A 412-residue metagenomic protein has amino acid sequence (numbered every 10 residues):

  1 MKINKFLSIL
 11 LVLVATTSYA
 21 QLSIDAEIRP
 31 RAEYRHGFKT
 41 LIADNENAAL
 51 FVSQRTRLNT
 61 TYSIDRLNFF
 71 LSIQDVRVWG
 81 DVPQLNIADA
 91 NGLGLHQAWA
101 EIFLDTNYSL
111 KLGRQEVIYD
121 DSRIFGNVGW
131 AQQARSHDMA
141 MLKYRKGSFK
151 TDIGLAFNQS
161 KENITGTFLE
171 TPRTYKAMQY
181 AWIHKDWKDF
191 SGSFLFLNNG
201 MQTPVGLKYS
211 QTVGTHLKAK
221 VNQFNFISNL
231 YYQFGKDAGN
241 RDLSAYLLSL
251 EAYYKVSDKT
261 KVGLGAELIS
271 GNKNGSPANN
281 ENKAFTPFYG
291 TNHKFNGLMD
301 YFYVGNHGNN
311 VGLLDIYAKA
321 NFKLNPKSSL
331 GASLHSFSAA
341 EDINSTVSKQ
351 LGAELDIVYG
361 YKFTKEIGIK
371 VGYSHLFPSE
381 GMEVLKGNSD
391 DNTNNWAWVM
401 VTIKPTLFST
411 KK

Functional and structural regions predicted by a protein language model:
L22, R66-F69, T106-L110, S148-I153 (+6 more regions): Repeated loop/turn-to-beta-strand initiation elements of outer-membrane beta-barrel proteins
P30-H36, I64-R66, I73-W79, R114-I118 (+10 more regions): Transmembrane beta-strands of outer-membrane beta-barrel pores
A43-Q54, I64-T106, Y119-V128, I164 (+4 more regions): Surface-exposed loop and membrane-interface regions of Gram-negative outer-membrane beta-barrel proteins
L50-Q54, N91-H96, A134-D138, R145 (+8 more regions): Residues that define the transmembrane beta-barrel architecture of outer-membrane proteins
L58-Y62, Q97-I102, A140-Y144, A181-K185 (+6 more regions): Residues on the lipid-exposed face of transmembrane beta-strands in outer-membrane beta-barrel proteins
D65-S72, L110-G113, K208-S249, S329 (+1 more regions): Surface-exposed extracellular loop regions of Gram-negative outer-membrane beta-barrel proteins
N229, Q233, A238-K323, S329 (+1 more regions): Extracellular/periplasmic loop regions
N392-K412: Outer-membrane beta-barrel "beta-signal"
